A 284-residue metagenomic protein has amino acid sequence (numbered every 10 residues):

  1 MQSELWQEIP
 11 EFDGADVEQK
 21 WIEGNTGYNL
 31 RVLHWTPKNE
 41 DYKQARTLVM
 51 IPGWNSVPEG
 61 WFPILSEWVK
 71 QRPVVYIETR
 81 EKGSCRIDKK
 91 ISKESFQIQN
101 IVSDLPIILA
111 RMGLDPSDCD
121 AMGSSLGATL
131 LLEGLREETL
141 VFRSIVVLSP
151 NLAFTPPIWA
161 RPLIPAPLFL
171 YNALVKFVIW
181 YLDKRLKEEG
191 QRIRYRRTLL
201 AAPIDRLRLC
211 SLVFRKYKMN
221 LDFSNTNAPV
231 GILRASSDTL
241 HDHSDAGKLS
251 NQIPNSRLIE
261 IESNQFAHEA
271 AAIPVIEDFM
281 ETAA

Functional and structural regions predicted by a protein language model:
Y28-I87: Conserved HGGG/HGGXW glycine-rich cap/lid loop of the alpha/beta-hydrolase fold
Y76-M122: Active-site loop/oxyanion-hole signature of alpha/beta-hydrolase fold enzymes
G123-L131: Gly/Ala-rich beta-loop-alpha elbow adjacent to hydrolase catalytic centers
L132, R136, L140-L170: Flexible "cap/lid" loop of the alpha/beta hydrolase fold
P156-I158, N172-S224: Conserved alpha/beta-hydrolase catalytic His-Asp/Glu region
T226, I232-R234: Short beta-strand/loop motif that positions the catalytic acidic residue of the alpha/beta-hydrolase fold
T239-D245: Conserved alpha/beta-hydrolase "acid-adjacent" motif
N255-A284: Catalytic active-site module of serine/aspartate enzymes centered on a nucleophile-bearing elbow/loop
